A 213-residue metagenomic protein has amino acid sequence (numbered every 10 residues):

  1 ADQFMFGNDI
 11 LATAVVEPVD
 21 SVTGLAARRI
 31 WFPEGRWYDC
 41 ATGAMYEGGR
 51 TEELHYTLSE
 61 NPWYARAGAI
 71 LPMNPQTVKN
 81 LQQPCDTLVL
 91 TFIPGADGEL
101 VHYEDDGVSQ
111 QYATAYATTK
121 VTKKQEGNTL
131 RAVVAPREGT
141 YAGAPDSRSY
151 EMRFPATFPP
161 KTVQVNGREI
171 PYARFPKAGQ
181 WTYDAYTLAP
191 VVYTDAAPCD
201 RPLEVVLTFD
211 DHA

Functional and structural regions predicted by a protein language model:
A1-R131, A135-K161, N166-G167: Catalytic core of carbohydrate-active enzymes
G49-T51, A196-E204: Solvent-exposed, conformationally flexible loop/turn segments
W63, I170, H212-A213: Exposed regions on extracellular, virion, or secretory-pathway luminal proteins
T119-Q125, V163-V165, Y172-A173, G179-W181 (+1 more regions): Generic structural motif
A132-E138, R201-H212: Short, hydrophobic/aromatic-enriched beta-strand segments in well-ordered soluble domains
M152-P159, D184-V191, E204-D210: C-terminal accessory domains/tails appended to large, multi-domain proteins
R168-D200: Extracellular/luminal ectodomains and secreted, surface-exposed scaffolds of diverse proteins
